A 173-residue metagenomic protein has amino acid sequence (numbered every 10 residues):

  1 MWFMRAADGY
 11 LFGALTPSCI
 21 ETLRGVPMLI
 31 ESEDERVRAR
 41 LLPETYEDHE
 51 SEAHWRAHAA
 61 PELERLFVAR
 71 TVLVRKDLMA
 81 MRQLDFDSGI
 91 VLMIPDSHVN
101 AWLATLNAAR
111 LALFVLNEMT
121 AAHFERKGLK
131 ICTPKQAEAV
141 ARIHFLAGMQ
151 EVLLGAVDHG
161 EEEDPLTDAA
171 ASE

Functional and structural regions predicted by a protein language model:
M1-M93, H98-A101, T105-E173: Charged, alpha-helix-forming regions
